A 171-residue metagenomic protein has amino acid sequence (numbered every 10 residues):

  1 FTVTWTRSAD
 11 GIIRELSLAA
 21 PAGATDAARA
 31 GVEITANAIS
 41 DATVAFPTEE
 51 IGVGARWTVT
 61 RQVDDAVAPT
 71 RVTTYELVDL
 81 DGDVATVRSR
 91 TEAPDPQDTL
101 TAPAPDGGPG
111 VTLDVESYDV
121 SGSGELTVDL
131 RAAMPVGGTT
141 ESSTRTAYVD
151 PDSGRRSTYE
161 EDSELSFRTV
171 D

Functional and structural regions predicted by a protein language model:
F1-D83, S123-E125: Low-complexity, intrinsically disordered segments exposed to solvent
V59-D171: Acidic, serine/threonine-rich low-complexity disordered tracts
